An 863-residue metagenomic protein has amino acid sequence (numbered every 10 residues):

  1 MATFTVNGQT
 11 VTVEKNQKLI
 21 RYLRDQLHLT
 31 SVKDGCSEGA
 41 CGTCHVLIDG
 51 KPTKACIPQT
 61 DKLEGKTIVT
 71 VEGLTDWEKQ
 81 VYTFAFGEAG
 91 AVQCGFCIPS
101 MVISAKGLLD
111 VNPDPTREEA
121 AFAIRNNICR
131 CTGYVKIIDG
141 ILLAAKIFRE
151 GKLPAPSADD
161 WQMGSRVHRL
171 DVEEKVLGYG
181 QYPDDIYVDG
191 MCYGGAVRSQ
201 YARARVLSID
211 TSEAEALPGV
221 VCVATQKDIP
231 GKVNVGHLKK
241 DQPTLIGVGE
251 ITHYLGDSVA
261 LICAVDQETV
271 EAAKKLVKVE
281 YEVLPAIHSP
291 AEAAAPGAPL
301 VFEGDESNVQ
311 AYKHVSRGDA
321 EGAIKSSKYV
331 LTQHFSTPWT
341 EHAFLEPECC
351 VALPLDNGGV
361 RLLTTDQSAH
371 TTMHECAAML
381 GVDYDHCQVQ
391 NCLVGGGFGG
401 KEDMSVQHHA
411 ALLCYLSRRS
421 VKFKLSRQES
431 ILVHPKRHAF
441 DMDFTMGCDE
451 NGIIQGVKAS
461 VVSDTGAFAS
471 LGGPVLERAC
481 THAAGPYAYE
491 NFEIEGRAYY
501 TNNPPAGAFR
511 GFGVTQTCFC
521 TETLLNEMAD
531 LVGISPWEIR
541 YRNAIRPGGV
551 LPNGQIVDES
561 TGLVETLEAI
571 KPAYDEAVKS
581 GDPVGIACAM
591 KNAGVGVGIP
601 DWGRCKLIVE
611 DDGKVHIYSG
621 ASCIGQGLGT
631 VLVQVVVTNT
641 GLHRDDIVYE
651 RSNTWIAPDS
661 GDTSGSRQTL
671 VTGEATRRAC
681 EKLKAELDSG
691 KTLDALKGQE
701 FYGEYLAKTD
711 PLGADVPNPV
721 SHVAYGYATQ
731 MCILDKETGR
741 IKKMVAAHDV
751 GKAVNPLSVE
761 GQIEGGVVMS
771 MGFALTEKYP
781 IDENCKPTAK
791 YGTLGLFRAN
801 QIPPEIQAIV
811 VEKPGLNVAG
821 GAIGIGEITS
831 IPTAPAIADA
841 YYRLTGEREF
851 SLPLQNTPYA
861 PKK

Functional and structural regions predicted by a protein language model:
M1-P156, V597: Signature of N-terminal electron-transfer/Fe-S-associated modules in redox systems
G90, S165, D171-L177, S307-C350 (+2 more regions): Glycine-rich loop/linker segments at domain edges
A145-N308, V330, L416: Flexible, low-hydrophobicity surface segments
E173-E174, K275-H288, Q367, H374 (+6 more regions): Extended active-site and interfacial segments that coordinate phosphate-rich ligands in large catalytic machineries
Q226-K227, G381-H386, L416-V421, E450 (+2 more regions): C-terminal catalytic domains of large/alpha subunits in multi-subunit enzymes
S258-V259, A264-D266, R418-G466, G673-A695: Phosphate/diphosphate-binding loops
A295-L380, A544-K614, A695, Q699-V720 (+2 more regions): Helix-loop-helix junctions that connect adjacent transmembrane helices in secondary transporters/permeases, recognized
G397-R418, K422-F423, L628, Q634-V635: Thiamine diphosphate
